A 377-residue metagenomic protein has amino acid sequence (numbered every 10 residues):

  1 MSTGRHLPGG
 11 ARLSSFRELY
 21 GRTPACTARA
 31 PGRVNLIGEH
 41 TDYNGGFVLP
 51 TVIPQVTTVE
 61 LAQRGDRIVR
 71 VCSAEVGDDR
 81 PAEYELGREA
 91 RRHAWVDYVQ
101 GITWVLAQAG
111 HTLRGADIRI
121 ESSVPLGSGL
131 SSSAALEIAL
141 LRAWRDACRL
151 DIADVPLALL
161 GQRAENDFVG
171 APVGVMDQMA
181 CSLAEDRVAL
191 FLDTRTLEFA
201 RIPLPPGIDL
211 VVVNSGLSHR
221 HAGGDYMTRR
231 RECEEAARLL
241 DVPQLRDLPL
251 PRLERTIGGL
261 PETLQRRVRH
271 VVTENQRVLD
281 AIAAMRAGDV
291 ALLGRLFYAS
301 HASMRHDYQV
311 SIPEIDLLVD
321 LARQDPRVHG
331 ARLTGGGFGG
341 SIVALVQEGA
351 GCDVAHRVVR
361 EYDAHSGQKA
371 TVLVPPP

Functional and structural regions predicted by a protein language model:
S2-A28, R33, G38, G46-F47 (+4 more regions): Gly/Ser-rich oxyanion-binding loop with an adjacent helix/lid that shapes the negatively charged ligand pocket
S2-R33, I37, T58, A62-R92 (+2 more regions): C-terminal nucleotide
H40-Y43, T51-I53, N275: A short catalytic or substrate-binding loop motif that flags glycine-/basic-rich loops and adjacent residues that bind
G46-G65, A184: Structural signature of FAD isoalloxazine-binding scaffolds in flavoprotein oxidoreductases
L126-G127, H329-A331: Short pre-catalytic strand/loop immediately N-terminal to key active-site residues, enriched for Gly-Thr
A134-A135, S341-L345: FabD-like malonyl-/acyl-CoA
